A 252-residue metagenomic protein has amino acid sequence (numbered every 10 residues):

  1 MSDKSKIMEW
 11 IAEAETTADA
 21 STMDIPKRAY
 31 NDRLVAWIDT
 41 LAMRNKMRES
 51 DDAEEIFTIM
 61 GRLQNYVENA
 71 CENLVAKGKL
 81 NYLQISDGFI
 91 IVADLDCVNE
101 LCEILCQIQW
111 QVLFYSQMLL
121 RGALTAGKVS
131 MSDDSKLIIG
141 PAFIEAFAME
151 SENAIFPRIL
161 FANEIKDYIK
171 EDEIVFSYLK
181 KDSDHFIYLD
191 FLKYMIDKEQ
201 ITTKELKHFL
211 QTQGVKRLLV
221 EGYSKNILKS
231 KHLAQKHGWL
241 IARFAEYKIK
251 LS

Functional and structural regions predicted by a protein language model:
S2-I25, I155-S252: Intrinsically disordered, glycine/charged-rich C-terminal tails and inter-domain linkers that flank nucleotidyl cyclase
D3, I7-E103, Q107: Catalytic NTP-binding/metal-coordinating core of nucleotidyl cyclase/transferase enzymes
W37, L119-T125, R158-A162: A structural signal for short, well-ordered beta-strand segments and their strand-loop junctions that often border
K46, M131, I144: Short, electropositive, low-hydrophobicity segments enriched in small/polar residues
T58, E103, G140-F147: A general alpha-helical scaffold signature found inside nucleotide-binding enzyme cores
E72-E100, V112-P141: Catalytic core of nucleotidyl cyclases, primarily class III adenylyl/guanylyl cyclases
C106-W110, D134, I144-A148: Short secondary-structure capping micro-motifs at structural edges
Y115-Q117, F143-I165: Catalytic/regulatory signature loops of cyclic-dinucleotide turnover enzymes and related class III nucleotidyl cyclases
